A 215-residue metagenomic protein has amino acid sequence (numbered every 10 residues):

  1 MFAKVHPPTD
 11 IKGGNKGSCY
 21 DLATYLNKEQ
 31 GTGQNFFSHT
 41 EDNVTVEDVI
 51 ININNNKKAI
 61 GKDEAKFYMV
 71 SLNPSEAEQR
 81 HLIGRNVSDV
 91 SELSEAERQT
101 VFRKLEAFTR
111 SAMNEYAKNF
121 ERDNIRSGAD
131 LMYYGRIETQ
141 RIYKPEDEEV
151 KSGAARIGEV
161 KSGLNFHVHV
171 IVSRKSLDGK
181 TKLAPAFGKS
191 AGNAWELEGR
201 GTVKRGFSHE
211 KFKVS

Functional and structural regions predicted by a protein language model:
M1-S215: N-terminal nicking endonuclease/strand-transfer module with a His-rich metal-binding environment and a catalytic Tyr
